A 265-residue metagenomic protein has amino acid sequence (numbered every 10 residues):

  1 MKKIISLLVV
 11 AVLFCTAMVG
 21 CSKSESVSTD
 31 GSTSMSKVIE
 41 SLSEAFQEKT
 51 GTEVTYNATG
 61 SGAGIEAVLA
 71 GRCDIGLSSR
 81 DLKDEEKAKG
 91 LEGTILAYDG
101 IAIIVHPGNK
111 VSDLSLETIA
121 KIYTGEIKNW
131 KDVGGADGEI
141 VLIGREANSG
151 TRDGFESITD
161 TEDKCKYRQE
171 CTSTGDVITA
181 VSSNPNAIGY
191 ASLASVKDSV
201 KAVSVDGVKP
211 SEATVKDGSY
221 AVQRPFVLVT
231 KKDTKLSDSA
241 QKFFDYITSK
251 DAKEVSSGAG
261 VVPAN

Functional and structural regions predicted by a protein language model:
M1-V9: Positively charged n-region of N-terminal signal peptides that target proteins for export
I4, S22-N265: Exported/periplasmic ABC-transporter solute-binding proteins
L8, V12, R72: Conserved functional loop/turn residues at catalytic and ligand-binding sites
A11-F14, V203: Lipid-exposed faces of alpha-helical membrane segments in multi-pass integral membrane proteins
T16-G20: C-terminal motif of bacterial Sec signal peptides marking the signal peptidase cleavage site
